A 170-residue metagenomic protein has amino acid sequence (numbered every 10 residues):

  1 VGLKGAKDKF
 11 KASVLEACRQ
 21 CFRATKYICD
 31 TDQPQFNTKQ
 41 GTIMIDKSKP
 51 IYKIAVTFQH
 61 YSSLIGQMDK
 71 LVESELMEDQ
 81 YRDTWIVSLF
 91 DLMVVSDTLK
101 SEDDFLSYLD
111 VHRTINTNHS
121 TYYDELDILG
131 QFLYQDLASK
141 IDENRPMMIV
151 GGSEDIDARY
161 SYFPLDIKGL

Functional and structural regions predicted by a protein language model:
G2-I54: Catalytic cores of nucleic-acid endonucleases
I51, Y61-L170: Composition-driven low-complexity segments enriched in polar/acidic and proline residues
V56-F58: Alpha-helical catalytic/interaction cores of small GTPase-regulatory modules
